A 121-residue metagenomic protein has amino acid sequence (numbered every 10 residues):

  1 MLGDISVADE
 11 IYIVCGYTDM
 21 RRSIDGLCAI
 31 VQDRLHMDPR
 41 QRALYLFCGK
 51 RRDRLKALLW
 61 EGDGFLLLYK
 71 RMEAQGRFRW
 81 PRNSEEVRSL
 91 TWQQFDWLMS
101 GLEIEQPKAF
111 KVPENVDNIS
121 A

Functional and structural regions predicted by a protein language model:
M1-A121: Polybasic/polar functional segments that serve as interface/processing modules
